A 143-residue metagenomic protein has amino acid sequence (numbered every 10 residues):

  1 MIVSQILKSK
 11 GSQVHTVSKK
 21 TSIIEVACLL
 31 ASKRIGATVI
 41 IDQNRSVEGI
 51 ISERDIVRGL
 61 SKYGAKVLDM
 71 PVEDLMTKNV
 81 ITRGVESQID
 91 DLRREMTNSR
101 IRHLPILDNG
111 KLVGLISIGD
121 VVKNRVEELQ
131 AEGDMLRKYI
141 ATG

Functional and structural regions predicted by a protein language model:
M1-S12, S52-T97, I118-G143: Tandem CBS (Bateman) regulatory domains
V17-I35, I40-I41, T82-R100, L107: The conserved cystathionine-beta-synthase
S32-I35, V39, E48-K62, R102-P105 (+1 more regions): Short beta->alpha transition motifs characteristic of CBS
